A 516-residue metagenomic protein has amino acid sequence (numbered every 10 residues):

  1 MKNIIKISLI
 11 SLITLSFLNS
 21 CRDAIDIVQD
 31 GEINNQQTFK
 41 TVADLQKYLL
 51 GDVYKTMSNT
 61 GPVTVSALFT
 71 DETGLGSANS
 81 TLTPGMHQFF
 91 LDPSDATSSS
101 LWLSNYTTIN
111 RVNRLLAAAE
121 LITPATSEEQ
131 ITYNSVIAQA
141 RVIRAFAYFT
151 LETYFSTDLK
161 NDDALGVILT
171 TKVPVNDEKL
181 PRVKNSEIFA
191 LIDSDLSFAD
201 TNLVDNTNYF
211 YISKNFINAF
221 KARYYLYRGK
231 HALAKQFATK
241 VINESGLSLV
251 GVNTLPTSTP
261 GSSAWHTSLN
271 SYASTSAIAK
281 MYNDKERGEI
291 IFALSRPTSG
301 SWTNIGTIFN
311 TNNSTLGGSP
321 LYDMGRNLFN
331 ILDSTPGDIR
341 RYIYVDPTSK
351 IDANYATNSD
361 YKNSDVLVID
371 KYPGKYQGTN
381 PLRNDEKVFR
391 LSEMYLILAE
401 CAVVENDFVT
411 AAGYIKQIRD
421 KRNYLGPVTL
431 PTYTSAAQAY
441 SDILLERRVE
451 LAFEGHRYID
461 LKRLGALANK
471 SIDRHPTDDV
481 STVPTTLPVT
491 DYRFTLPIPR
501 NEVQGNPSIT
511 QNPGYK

Functional and structural regions predicted by a protein language model:
M1-G31: Bacterial Sec-dependent N-terminal signal peptides
S20-L68, N312-P320, T335, G426-P427 (+2 more regions): Membrane-proximal, proline-rich intrinsically disordered regions
R22, K214-N215, F220-L255: Aromatic-residue-lined binding/catalytic grooves and analogous aromatic/hydrophobic interfacial grooves in multimeric
L82-F155, V183-E187, L196-S197, T201-D205 (+1 more regions): Conserved, well-structured interaction surfaces
K235-L391, L425, T429, Y440 (+7 more regions): Hydrophobic-face positions in mid-chain alpha helices that act as interaction patches
